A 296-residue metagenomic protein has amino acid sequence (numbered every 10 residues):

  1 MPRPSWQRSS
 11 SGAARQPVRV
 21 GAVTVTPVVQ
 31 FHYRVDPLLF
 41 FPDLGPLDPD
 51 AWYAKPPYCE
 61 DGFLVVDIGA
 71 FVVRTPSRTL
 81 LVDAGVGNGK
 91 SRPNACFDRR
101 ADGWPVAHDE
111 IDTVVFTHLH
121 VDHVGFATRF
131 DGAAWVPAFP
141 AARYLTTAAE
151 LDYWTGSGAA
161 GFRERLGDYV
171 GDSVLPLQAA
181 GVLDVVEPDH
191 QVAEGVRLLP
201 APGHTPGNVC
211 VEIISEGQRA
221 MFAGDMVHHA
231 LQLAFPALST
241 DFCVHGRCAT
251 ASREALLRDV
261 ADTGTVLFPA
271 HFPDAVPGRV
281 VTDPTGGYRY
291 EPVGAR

Functional and structural regions predicted by a protein language model:
R3, A95, D102-V106, E110-D112 (+3 more regions): Metallo-beta-lactamase
A14-G103, C210-G224, H229: Conserved beta-strand hairpin/beta-sheet module of binuclear metal-dependent hydrolase folds, prominently
Q30-F31, A84-G87, L119, A149-E150 (+3 more regions): Active-site metal-binding loops of divalent metal-dependent hydrolases
P56-D61, G132-A133, L198: Short, P/G- and charge-enriched loop/turn segments at secondary-structure junctions
L80-V82, V115, Y144, A220-F222 (+1 more regions): Residue-level marker for buried hydrophobic side chains located in beta-strands that build the well-ordered beta-sheet
C96-R99, G125-A134, R279-V280: Metal-dependent catalytic neighborhoods of phosphoester/phosphodiester hydrolases
I111-V124: Metallo-beta-lactamase
G217-R296: Cap/insert and terminal regions of metallo-dependent hydrolase folds
